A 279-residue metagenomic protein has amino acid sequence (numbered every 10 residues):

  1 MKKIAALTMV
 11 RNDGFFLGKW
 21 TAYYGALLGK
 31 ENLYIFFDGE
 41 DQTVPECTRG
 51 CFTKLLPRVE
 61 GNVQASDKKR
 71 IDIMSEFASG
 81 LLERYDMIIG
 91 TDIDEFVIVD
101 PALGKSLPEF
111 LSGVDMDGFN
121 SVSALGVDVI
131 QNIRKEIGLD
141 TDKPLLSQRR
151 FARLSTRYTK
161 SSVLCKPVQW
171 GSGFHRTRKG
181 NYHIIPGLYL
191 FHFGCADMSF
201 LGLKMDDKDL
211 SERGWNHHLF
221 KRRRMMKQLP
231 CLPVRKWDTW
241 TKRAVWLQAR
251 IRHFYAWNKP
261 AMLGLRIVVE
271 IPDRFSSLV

Functional and structural regions predicted by a protein language model:
K3-A5: Cell-envelope/extracellular polymer assembly enzymes that use nucleotide-activated donors
T8-K19, G39: Active-site beta-to-alpha loop of glycosyltransferases that engages the nucleotide-sugar donor
W20-Y23, I73-F77, E109-F110: Short, hydrophobic/aromatic alpha-helical segments in well-folded domains
A22-E31: Short, acidic, metal-binding catalytic loop of nucleotide-sugar glycosyltransferases
K30, Y85, M116-F119: Short, high-confidence coil segments that cap the C-terminus of an alpha-helix and link into the following beta-strand
Y34-F37: Short internal beta-strands
D41-T91, I98-A102: Active-site-proximal specificity loops/subdomain of glycosyltransferases
D67-D72, P101-V279: Catalytic-site signature of metal-activated, phosphate-bearing donor transferases, centered on the GT-A/GT-A-like
